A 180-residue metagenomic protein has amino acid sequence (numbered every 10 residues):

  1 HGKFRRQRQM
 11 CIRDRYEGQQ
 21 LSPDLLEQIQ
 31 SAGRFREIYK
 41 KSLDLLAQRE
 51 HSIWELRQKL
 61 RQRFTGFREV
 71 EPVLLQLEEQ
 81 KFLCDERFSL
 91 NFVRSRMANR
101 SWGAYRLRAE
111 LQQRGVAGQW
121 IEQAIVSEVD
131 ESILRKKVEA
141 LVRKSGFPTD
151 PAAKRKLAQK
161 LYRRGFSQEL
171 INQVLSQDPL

Functional and structural regions predicted by a protein language model:
H1-F4, R8-I12: Single conserved hydrophobic/aromatic residue that forms the stacking wall/gate of nucleotide- or nucleobase-binding
R13-F35, Y39: Short Lys/Arg-rich amphipathic alpha-helical segments
L46-I53: Short capping segments at the starts of secondary-structure elements
K59-G66: Short helix-coil junctions and helix-kink-helix linkers
G66-V73: Short amphipathic alpha-helical interaction segments
D85-R163, L170-L180: Strongly charged, low-complexity linkers/loops
